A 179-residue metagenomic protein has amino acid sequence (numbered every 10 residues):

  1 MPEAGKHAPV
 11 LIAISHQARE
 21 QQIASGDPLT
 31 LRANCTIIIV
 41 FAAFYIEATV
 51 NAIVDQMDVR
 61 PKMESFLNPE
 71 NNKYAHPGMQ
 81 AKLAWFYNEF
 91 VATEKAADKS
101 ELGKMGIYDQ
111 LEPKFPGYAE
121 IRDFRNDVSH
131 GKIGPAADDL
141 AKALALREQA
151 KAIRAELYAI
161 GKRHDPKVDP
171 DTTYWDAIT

Functional and structural regions predicted by a protein language model:
M1-T36, I178-T179: Charged alpha-helical initiation segments
P2-V10, I133-Y158: C-terminal/domain-terminus segments
E3, D27-N34, I38, Q110-P113 (+2 more regions): Non-transmembrane, amphipathic alpha-helical segments
L11-Q21, I38, Y45-I46, K114 (+4 more regions): Amphipathic alpha-helices that form helix-helix packing interfaces
L31-M57: Short, hydrophobic, well-ordered secondary-structure elements
D58-A136, I153-H164: Flexible secondary-structure boundary motifs
D165-W175: Conserved non-transmembrane functional hotspots
